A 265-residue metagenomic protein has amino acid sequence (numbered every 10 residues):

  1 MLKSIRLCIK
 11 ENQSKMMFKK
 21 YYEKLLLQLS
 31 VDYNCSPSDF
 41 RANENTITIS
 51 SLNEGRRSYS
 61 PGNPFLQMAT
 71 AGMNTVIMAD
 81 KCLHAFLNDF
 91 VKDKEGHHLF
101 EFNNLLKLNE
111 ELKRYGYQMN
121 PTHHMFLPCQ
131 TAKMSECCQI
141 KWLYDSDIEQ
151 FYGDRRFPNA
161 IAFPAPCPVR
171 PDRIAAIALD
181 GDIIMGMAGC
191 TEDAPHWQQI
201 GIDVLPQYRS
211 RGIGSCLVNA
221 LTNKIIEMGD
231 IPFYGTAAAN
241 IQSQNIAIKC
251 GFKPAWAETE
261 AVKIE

Functional and structural regions predicted by a protein language model:
L2-K15, Y22-I148: Acyl-donor-binding surface of acyltransferase catalytic domains
G62-P64, C167-A176, Q198: A short helix-loop-beta-strand connector motif used in the catalytic cores of GNAT acetyltransferases and, in some
M78, I225-A237: Conserved GNAT acetyl-CoA-binding A-motif
M119-L127, K253-E265: Conserved catalytic-core motifs of GNAT/GCN5-like acyltransferases
R173-A188: Conserved beta-hairpin
W197, I202-C216: Conserved glycine-rich acetyl-CoA-binding loop
S210-N223, N245, K249: Conserved acetyl-CoA-binding loop-helix of GNAT-fold acetyltransferases
Y234-Q244, K253, V262: Conserved beta-strand-loop-alpha-helix junction that forms the acyl-donor binding cleft
